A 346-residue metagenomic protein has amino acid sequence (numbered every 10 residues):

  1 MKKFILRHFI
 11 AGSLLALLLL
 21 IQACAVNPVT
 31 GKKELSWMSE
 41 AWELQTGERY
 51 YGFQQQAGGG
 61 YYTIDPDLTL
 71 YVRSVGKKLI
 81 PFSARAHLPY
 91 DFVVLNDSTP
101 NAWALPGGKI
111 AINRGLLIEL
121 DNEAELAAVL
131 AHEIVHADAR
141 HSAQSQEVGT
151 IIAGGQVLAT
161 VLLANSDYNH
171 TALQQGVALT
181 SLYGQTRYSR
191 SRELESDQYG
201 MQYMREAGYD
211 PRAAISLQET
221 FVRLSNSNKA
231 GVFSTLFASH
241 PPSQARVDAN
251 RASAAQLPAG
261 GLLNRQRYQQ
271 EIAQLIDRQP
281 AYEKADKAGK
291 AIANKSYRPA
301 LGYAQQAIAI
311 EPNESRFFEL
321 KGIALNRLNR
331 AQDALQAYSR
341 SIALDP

Functional and structural regions predicted by a protein language model:
K2-L14: Bacterial N-terminal signal peptides that target proteins for export
L20-A23: C-terminal motif of bacterial Sec signal peptides marking the signal peptidase cleavage site
A25-Y168, L182-Q185, Q202-E219, R223-L236 (+5 more regions): Peri-catalytic and regulatory segments of divalent metal-dependent proteins
T171-Q174: Phosphoinositide system proteins, centered on phosphoinositide phosphatases and their trafficking scaffolds
V177-S181: Serine-dependent protease modules
A238-P241, D248: Extended amphipathic alpha-helical segments with heptad-repeat/coiled-coil character used for oligomerization, fusion
